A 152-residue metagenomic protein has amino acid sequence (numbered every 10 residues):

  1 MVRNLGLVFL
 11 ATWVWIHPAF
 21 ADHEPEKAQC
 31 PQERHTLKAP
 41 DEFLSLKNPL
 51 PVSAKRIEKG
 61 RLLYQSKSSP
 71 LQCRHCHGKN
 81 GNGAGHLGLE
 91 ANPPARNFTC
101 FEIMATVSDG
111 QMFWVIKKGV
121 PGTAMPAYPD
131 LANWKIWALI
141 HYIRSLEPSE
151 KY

Functional and structural regions predicted by a protein language model:
M1-K47: N-terminal export/targeting leaders of redox proteins
R34-S66: Electrostatic cytochrome c docking/interface patches
P49, R56-K59, N80, R96-N97 (+1 more regions): Conserved beta-strand positions that form and line the central face of beta-propeller blades
A54-K55, G78-F113: Gly/Gly-Pro-rich "capping" loops immediately C-terminal to redox-active cysteine motifs in periplasmic/lumenal
R56-K59, Q72, S108, M112 (+1 more regions): Stable alpha-helical elements in mature extracytoplasmic
G60, S68-N80, L139-I143: The canonical Cys-X-X-Cys-His
H86-L87, G122-A124: Substrate-binding/catalytic groove segments of enzymes that remodel or degrade extracellular structural polymers
W114-V115, V120-P121, Y128-Y152: C-terminal capping alpha-helices of c-type cytochrome domains
